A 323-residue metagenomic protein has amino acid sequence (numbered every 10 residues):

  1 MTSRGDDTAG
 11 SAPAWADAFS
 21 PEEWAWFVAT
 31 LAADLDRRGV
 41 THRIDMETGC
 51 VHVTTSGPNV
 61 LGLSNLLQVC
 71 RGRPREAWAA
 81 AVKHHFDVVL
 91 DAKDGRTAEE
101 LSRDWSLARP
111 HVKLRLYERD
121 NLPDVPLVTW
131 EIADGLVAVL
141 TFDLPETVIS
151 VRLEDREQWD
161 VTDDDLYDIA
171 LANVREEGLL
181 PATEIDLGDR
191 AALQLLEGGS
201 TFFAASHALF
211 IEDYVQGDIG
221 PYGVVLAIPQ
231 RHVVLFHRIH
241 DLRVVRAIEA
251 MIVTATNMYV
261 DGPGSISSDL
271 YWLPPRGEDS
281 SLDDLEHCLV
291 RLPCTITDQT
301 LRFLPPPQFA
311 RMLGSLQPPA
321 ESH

Functional and structural regions predicted by a protein language model:
M1-R37: N-terminus-biased targeting/localization segments
T8-A14, A191, I228-R238: Short glycine-rich, basic-tinged beta-strand/loop micro-motifs
W24-V28, A204-Q216, V244-A255: Well-ordered, non-membrane alpha-helical segments in soluble/globular domains
V28-D34, R38, I44-F203: Charged, alpha-helical interface segments at or near domain boundaries
R43-M46, V225-P229: Short beta-strand
N59-L66, F210, T297, P306: Helix N-cap / beta->alpha transition motif
A192-D218, Y222: Aromatic/basic-lined ligand-recognition segments that form π-stacking hydrophobic pockets flanked by Lys/Arg to engage
G220, Q230-H323: C-terminal structured domains
